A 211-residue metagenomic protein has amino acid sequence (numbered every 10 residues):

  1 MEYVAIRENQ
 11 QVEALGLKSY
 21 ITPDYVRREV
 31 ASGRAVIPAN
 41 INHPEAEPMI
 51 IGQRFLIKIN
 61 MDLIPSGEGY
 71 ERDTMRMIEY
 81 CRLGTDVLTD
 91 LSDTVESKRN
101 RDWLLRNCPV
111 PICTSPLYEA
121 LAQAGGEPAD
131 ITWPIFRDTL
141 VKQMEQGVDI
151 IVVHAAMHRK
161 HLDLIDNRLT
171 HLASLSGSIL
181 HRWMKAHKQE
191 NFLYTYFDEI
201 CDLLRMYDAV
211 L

Functional and structural regions predicted by a protein language model:
M1-V210: Alpha/beta enzyme core
